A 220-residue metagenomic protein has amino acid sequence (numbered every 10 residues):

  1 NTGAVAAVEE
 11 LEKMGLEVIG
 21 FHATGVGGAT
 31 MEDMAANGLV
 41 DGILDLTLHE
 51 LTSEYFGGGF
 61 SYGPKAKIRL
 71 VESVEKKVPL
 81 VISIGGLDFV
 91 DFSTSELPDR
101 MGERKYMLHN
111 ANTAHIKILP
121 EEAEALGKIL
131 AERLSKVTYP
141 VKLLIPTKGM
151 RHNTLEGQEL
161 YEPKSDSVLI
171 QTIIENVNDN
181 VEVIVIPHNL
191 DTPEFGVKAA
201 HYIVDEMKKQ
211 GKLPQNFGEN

Functional and structural regions predicted by a protein language model:
N1-E72, K77-S83, E103-K105, H115-N220: Metallocofactor- and cofactor-centric catalytic cores in central/energy metabolism, strongly enriched
S83, F89-P98: ATP-dependent carboxylate/acyl-activation modules
H109-A111: Low-complexity repetitive segments in secreted/extracellular proteins
